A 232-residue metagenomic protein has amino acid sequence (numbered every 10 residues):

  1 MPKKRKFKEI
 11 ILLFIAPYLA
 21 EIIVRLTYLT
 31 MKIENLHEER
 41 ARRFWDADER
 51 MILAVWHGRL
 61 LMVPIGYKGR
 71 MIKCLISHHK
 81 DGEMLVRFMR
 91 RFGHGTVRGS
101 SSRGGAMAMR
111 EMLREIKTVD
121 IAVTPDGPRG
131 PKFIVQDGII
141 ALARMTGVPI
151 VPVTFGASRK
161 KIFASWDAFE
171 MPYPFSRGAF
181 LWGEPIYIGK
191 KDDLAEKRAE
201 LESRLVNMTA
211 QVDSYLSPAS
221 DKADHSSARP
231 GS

Functional and structural regions predicted by a protein language model:
P2-L26, W45, K68, A106-S232: Non-catalytic C-terminal accessory region of glycerolipid acyltransferases and related lyso-lipid remodeling enzymes
I11-F14, M31-E34, V55-R59, D81-M84 (+1 more regions): Short hydrophobic/aromatic-rich motifs at helix boundaries and adjacent loops
R25-R50, H57-M62: A short, well-structured juxtamembrane/interface segment
Y28-I33, I52, R98-R103, P128-R129: Short, flexible loop segments at the rims of nucleotide/cofactor-binding pockets, characterized by
L36-E38, S77, G99-S102, D126 (+1 more regions): Conserved beta-strand termini and adjacent loop/short-helix elements that scaffold enzyme active sites in alpha/beta
E39-A41, R59, K80, R129 (+1 more regions): Residues that cap or initiate secondary-structure elements
E49-R103, M107, T146, I162: Catalytic core of membrane glycerolipid acyltransferases/transacylases, capturing the structured, soluble-facing
